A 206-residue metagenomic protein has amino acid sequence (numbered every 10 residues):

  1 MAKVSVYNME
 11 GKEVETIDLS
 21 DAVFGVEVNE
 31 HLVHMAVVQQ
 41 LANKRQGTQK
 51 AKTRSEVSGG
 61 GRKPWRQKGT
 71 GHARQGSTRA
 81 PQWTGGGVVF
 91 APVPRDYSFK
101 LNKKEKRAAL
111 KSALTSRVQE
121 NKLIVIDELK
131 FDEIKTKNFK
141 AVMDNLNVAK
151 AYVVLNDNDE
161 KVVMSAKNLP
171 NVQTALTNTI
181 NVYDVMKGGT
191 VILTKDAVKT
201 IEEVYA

Functional and structural regions predicted by a protein language model:
M1-Q46, A91-A206: Extended polybasic, low-complexity segments that bind anionic RNA or targeting/receptor surfaces
E30-K68: A short, flexible low-complexity segment enriched in Lys/Arg and Gly/Pro that occurs in N-terminal basic tails
R54-F90: Glycine/serine-rich anion-binding loops at beta->alpha junctions that coordinate negatively charged ligand groups
